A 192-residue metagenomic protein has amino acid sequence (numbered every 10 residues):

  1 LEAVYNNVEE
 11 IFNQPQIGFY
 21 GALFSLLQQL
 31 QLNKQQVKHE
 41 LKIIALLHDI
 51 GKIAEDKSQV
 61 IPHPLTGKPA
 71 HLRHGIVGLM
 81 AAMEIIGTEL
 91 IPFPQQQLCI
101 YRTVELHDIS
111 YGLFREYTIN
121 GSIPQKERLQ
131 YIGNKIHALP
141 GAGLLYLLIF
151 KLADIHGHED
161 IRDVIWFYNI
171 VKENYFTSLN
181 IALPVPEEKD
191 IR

Functional and structural regions predicted by a protein language model:
E2-L30, L152-I155: Regulatory/sensor and coupling segments of signal-transduction and defense proteins
P15-I17, I165, I181: Short non-domain terminal segments
F24-D163, N169: Divalent metal-dependent catalytic cores for phosphoryl transfer on phosphate-bearing substrates
Y168-N169, N174: A cross-taxonomic marker for long C-terminal extensions/tails that follow the last structured domain
F176-P184: C-terminal regions of mature proteins
P184-R192: C-terminal accessory/binding modules appended to enzymatic or scaffolding proteins
